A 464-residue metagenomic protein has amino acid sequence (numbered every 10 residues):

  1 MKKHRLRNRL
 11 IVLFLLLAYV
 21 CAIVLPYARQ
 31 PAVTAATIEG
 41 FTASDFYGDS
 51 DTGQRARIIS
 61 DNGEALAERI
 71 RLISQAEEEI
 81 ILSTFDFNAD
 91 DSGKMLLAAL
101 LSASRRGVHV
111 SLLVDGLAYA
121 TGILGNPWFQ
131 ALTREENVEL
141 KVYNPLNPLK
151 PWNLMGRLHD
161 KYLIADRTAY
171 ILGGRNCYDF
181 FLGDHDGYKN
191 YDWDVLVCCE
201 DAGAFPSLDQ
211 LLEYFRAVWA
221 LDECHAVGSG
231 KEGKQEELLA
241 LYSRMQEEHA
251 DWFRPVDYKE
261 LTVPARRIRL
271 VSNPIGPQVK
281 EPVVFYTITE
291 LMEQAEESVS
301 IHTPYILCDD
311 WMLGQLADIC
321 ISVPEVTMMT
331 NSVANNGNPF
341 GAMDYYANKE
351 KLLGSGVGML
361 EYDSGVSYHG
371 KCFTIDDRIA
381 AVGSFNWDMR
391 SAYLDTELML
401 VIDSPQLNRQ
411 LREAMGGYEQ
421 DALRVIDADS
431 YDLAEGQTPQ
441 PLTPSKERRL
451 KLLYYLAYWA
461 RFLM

Functional and structural regions predicted by a protein language model:
K2-V138, P148-H159, A165-M464: Charged, low-complexity intrinsically disordered terminal segments
K141: Extended, Lys/Arg-enriched charged tracts that mediate electrostatic binding to polyanionic substrates
P145: Short loop/turn segments at beta-alpha junctions that line or gate ligand-sensing/allosteric surfaces
